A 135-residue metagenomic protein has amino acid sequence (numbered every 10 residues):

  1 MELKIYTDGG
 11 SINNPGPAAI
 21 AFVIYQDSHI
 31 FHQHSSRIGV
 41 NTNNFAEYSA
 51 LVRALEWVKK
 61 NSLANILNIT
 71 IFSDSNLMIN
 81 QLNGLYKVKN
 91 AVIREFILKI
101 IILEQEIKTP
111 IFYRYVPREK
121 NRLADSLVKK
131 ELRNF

Functional and structural regions predicted by a protein language model:
M1-F45, W57: RNase H-like nuclease fold core
G10-N14, V52-N134: RNase H catalytic domain
A19, L51-V52: Short amphipathic alpha-helical segment that frequently serves as the phosphate-/nucleotide-binding helix
A46-A50: Loop-to-helix element that buttresses phosphate recognition and phosphoryl-transfer chemistry
